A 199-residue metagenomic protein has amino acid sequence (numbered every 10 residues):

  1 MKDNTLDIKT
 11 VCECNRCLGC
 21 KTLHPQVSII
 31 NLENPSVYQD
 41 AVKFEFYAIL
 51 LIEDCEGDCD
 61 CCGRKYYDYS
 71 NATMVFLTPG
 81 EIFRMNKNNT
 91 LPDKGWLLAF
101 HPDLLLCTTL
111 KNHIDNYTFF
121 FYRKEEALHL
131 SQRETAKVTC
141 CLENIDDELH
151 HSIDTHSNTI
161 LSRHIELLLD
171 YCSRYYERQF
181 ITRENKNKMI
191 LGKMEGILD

Functional and structural regions predicted by a protein language model:
M1-D68: Generic protein-terminus/edge-of-domain signal
H24, F46, P92-K94, S162: A structure-centric signal for secondary-structure junctions around beta-strands
A48, K137-N144, H164, L168-Y171: Amphipathic, well-ordered alpha-helical segments in soluble domains
G57-D58, V75, P79-M85, L105-L106: Histidine-centered metal-chelating micro-motifs
N86-H151: A hydrophobic/aromatic-rich effector-binding and dimerization subdomain of bacterial HTH-type transcriptional regulators
H129, S152-I160, C172-D199: Short, Lys/Arg-enriched, Trp-marked, Pro/Gly-tolerant hinge/linker segments that flank
E134, C141, S157, L161-H164 (+1 more regions): Amphipathic alpha-helix face/heptad-repeat signature
